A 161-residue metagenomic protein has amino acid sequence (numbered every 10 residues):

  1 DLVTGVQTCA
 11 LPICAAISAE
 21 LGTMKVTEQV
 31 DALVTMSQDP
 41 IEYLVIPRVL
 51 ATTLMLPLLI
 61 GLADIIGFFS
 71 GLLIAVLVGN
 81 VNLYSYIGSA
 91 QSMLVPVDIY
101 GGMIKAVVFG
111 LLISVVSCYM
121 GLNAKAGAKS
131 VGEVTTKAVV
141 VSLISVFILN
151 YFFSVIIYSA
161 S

Functional and structural regions predicted by a protein language model:
D1-C9: Single conserved hydrophobic/aromatic residue that forms the stacking wall/gate of nucleotide- or nucleobase-binding
A10-D31, L59, V116: Hydrophobic alpha-helical transmembrane segments of multi-pass membrane transport proteins
I13, L44-I66, V139, L143: Selective transmembrane-helix segments that form parts of the transport pathway or gating/packing helices in multipass
E20, I60, G102, A106-G110: Residue-level hotspots within the lipid-embedded alpha helices of multi-pass solute transporters
L21-V45, A128-V131: Short cytoplasmic-facing helical segments at TM-TM junctions of multi-pass membrane proteins
E42, I46, V140-S161: Hydrophobic alpha-helical transmembrane segments of integral membrane proteins
T52, L58, L112-V115, I144-F153: Bilayer-spanning, highly hydrophobic alpha-helical transmembrane segments
I65-V107, V115-K137, I156-S161: Membrane-interfacial helix-loop-helix connectors in multipass membrane proteins
